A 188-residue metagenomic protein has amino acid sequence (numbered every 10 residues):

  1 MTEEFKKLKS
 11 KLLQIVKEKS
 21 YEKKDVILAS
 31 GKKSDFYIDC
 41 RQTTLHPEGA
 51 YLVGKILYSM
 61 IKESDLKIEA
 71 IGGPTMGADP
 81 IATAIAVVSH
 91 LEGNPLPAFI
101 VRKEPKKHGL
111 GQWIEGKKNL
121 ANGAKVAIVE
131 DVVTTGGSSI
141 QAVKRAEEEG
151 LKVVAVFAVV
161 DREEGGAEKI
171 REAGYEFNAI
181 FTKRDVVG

Functional and structural regions predicted by a protein language model:
M1-D65: Active-site-facing substrate-recognition patch
T2-I15, K144-G188: PRPP-dependent phosphoribosyltransferase catalytic core
S30, K117-N122, E149, K169-I170: Solvent-exposed alpha-helices and their adjacent loops that cap or buttress functional pockets in soluble metabolic
L57-E69, V143, E147-E149: Phosphate/pyrophosphate-binding loops at sites that engage ATP/ADP/AMP, CoA/4′-phosphopantetheine, polyphosphate
L66-G77, F157: Short glycine-rich phosphate-binding loop at a beta-alpha junction
E69, A124, V154: Conserved acidic residues
T83-A127, G137-I140: Short, glycine/charge-rich flexible loops or terminal/linker lids adjacent to PRPP-binding catalytic cores
E130-V143, G165-G166: Acidic, divalent-metal-coordinating active-site segment for phosphoryl/phosphodiester hydrolysis, typified by short
